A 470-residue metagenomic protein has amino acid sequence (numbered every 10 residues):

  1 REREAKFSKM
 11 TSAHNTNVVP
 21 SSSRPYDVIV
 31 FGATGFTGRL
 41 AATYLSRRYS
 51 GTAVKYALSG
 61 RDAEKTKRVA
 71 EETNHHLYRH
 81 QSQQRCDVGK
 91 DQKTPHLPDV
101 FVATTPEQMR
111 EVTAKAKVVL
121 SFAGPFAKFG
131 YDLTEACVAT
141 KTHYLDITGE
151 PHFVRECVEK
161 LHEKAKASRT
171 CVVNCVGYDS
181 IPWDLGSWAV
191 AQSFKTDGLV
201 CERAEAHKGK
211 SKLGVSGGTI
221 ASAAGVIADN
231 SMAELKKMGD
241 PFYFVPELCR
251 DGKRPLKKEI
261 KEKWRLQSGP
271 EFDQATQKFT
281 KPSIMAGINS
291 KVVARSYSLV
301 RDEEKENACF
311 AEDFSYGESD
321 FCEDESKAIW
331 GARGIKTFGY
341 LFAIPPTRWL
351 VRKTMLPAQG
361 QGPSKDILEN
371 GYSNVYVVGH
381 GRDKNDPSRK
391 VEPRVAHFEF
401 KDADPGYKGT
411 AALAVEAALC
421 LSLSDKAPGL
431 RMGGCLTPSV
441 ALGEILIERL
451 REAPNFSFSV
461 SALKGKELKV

Functional and structural regions predicted by a protein language model:
R1-R3: Intrinsically disordered, low-complexity terminal segments enriched in Ser/Thr
T11-P25: A short, basic/flexible loop-to-alpha-helix module at the beginning of a structural domain
H14, Q192-V470: C-terminal catalytic/substrate-binding lobe primarily of soluble NAD(P)-dependent oxidoreductases
Y26-R48: N-terminal Rossmann NAD(P)H-binding glycine-rich loop of SDR-like oxidoreductase domains
K55, E64-E156: NAD(P)H-binding glycine-rich loop region in Rossmannoid oxidoreductase-like domains and their noncatalytic homologs
L58-S59: Conserved SAM-binding motif I beta-strand of class I
T148-T170: Rossmann-fold NAD(P)-binding glycine/threonine-rich loop
K164, S168-S211: Adenosine-phosphate binding glycine-rich loop
